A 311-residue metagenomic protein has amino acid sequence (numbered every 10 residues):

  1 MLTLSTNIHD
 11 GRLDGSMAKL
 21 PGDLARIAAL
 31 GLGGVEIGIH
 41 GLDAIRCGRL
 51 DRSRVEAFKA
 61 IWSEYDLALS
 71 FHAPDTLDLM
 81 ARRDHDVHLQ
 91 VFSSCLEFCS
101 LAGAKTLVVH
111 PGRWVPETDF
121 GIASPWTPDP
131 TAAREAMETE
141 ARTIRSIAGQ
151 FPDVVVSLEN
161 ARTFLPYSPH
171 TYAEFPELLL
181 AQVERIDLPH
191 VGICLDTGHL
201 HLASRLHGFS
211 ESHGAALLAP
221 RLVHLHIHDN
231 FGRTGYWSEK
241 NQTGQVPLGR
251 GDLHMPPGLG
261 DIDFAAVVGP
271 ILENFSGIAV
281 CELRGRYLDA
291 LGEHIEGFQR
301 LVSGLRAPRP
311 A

Functional and structural regions predicted by a protein language model:
M1-L101, G192, Q299-A311: N-terminal pre-domain/capping segments
M1-L2, M17, A25-A28, E97 (+4 more regions): Histidine-acidic metal/acid-base catalytic patches
N7-G11, G38-L42, P74-T76, G112-W114 (+4 more regions): Active-site beta-loop-alpha junctions enriched in small/polar residues
G15, K19-G22, R46-R54, R83-S94 (+6 more regions): Alpha-helix N-cap and loop-to-helix initiation/capping positions
G34, A68, V155-S157, H190-C194 (+1 more regions): Residues at or immediately flanking beta-strands
V35-I37, L107, V156, L225 (+1 more regions): Hydrophobic residues within beta-strands of alpha/beta enzymes
E64, A81-G192: Active-site acidic/histidine proton-transfer and metal-coordination neighborhood in alpha/beta enzyme cores
